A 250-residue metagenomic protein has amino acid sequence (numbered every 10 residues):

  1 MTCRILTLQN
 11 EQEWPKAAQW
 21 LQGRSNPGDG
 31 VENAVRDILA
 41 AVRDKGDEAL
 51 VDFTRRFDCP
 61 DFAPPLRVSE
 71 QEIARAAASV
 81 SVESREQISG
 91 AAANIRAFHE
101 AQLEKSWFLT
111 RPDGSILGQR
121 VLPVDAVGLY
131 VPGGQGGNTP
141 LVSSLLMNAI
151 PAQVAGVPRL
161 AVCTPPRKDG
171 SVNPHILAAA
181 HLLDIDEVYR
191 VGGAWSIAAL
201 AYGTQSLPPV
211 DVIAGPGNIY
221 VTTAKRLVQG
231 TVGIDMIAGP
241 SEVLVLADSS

Functional and structural regions predicted by a protein language model:
M1-D125: N-terminal Rossmann-like NAD(P)+-binding subdomain of aldehyde/semialdehyde dehydrogenases
K16-A18, G134-Q135, L182-Y189: Short, basic, glycine/proline-bearing loop/turn elements
N33, L122, A155, L183 (+2 more regions): Structured loop/turn residues at beta-strand edges in well-structured enzyme cores
F57, R167-K168, W195: Positions that flank functional sites
L109-A178: Conserved small-residue-rich beta-alpha loop and adjacent elements that most often cradle the phosphate/pyrophosphate
D184-S250: Conserved NAD(P)+-binding/catalytic subdomain of aldehyde/semialdehyde dehydrogenases
